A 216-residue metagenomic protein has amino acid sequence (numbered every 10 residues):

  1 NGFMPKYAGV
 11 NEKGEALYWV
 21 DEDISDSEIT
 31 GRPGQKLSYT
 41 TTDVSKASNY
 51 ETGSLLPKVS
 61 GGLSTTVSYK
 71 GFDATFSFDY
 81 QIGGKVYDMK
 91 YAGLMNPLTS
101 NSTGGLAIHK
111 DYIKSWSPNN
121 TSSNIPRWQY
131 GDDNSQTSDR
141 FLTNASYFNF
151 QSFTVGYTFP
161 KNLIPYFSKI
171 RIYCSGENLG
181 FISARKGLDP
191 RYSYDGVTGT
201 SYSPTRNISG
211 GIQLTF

Functional and structural regions predicted by a protein language model:
N1-K13, D111-N119, S135, F181-F216: C-terminal beta-signal and terminal closure region of outer-membrane beta-barrel proteins
N1-S54: Conserved small-residue
G2, Q81-R171: Extracytoplasmic gating/loop element in the C-terminal half of outer-membrane beta-barrel translocons and assembly
A16-L17, G83-M89, T99-S100, F181-P190: Outer-membrane beta-barrel proteins
P57-G61, S146-Q151, P204-I208: Residues that define the transmembrane beta-barrel architecture of outer-membrane proteins
S68, D79-Q81, S175-L179, T215: Outer-membrane beta-barrel pore domains and translocons
G71-F76, N162-L163: Repeated loop/turn-to-beta-strand initiation elements of outer-membrane beta-barrel proteins
F76, I172-C174, I212: Membrane-embedded beta-strand positions of outer-membrane beta-barrel proteins
